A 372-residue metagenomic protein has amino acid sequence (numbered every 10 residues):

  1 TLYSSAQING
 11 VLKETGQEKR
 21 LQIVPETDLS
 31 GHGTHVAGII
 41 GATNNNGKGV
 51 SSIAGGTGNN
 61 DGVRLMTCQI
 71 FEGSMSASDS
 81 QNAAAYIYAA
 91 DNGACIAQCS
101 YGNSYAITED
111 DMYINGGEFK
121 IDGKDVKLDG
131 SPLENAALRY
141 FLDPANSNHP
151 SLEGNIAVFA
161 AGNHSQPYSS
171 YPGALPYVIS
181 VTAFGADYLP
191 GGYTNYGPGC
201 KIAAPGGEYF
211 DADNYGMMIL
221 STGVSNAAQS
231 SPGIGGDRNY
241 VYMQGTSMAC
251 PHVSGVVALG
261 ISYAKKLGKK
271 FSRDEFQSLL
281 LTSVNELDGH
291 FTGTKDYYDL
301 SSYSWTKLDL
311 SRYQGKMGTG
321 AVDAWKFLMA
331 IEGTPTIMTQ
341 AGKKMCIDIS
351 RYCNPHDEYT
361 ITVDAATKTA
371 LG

Functional and structural regions predicted by a protein language model:
T1-E18, T27, A186-S247: Catalytic-core environment of secreted peptidases
L2-K124, A137, S147, T182-G185 (+1 more regions): Subtilisin-like peptidase catalytic core
S30, T57-D61, A89-N92, H149-E153 (+4 more regions): Extracellular/periplasmic catalytic domains that process cell-envelope and extracellular macromolecules
V36, C95-G223, L281-V284: Catalytic-core segments of hydrolase enzymes
A37-G41, M66-F71, C95, C99 (+1 more regions): Hydrolase catalytic cores
G47, M75, S165-Q166, N285-G293: Secretory-pathway/luminal and periplasmic proteins that interact with or process carbohydrate-rich
G162, S304, Y313-T336, N354-E358: Secreted peptidase-domain scaffold signal
Q340-G372: Surface-exposed or secretory-pathway low-complexity segments enriched in glycine-proline and Ser/Thr/acidic residues
